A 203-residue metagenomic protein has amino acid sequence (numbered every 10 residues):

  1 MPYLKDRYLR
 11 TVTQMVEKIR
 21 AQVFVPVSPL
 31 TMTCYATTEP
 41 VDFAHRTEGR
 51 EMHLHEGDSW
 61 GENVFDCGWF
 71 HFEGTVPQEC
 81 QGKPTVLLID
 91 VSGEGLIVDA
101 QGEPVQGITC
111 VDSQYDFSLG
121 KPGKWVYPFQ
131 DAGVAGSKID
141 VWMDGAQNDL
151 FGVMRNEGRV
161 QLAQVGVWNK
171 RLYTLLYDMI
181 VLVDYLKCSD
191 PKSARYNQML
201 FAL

Functional and structural regions predicted by a protein language model:
M1-E51: Accessory carbohydrate-binding/adhesion or oligomerization-edge regions at the termini of glycan-active proteins
Y3-Y8, M15, M143-L203: An acidic-aromatic loop/edge-strand motif
Y35, D90, D144-A146: Structured loops at beta-to-helix junctions and adjacent beta-edge loops in soluble globular domains
M52-D58: Short Pro/Gly-enriched beta-strand edge/turn motifs at strand-loop
D58-Q78: Short beta-strands within extracellular/lumenal beta-sheet-rich domains
C67-H71, P84-V86, K138: Intrinsic-disorder/low-complexity, polar/charged segments enriched in Ser/Thr/Lys/Arg/Asp/Glu/Gln
Q81-A100, V141: Aromatic-lined ligand-binding clefts that engage carbohydrates, nucleic acids, or primary amines
L96-N156: Beta-strand-rich ligand-recognition modules
